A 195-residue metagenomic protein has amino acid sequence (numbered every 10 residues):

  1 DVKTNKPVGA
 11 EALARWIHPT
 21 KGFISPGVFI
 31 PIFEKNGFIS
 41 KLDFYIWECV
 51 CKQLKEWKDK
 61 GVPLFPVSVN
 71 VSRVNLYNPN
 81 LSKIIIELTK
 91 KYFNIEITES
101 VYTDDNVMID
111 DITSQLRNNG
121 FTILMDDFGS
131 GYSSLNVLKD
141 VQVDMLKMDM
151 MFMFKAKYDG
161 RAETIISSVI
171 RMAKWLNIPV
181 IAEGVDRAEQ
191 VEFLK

Functional and structural regions predicted by a protein language model:
D1-I30, V50: A short, well-structured catalytic beta-strand-centered motif of the EAL phosphodiesterase domain for c-di-GMP
K6-E11, F38-I109, G184: Catalytic core of bacterial c-di-GMP phosphodiesterases, primarily the EAL and HD-GYP domains, capturing alpha-helical
V8, S25, N80-S82, M108-I109 (+3 more regions): Residues at alpha-helix caps and immediate loop-helix transition turns in enzyme cores, especially N- and C-cap
P19, E56-L64, N118, W175: Nucleotide second-messenger and two-component phosphorelay signaling modules
G27-P31, S40, S114: Conserved long alpha-helical elements within nucleotide-processing catalytic cores of c-di-GMP signaling and class III
L42-Y45, A162-S168: Conserved acetyl-CoA-binding loop-helix of GNAT-fold acetyltransferases
I84-A156, M172, L176-K195: The catalytic core of metal-dependent phosphodiesterases that act on cyclic dinucleotides
